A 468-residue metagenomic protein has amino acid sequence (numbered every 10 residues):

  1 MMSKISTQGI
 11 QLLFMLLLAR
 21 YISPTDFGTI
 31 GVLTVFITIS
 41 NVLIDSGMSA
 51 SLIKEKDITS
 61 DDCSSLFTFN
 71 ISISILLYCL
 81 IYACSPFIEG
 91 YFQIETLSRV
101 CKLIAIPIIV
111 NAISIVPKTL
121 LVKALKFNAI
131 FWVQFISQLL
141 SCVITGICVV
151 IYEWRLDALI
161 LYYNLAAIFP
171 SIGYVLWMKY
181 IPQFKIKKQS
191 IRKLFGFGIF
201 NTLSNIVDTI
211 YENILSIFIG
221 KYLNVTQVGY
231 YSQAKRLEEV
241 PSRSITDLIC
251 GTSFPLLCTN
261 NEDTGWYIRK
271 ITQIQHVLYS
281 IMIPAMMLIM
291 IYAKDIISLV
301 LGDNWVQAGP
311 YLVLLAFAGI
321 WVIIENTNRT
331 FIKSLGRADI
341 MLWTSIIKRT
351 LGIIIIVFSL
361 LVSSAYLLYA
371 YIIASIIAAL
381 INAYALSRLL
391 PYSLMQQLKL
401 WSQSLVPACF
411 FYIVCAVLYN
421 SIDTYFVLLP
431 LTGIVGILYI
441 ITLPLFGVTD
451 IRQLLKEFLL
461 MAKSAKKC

Functional and structural regions predicted by a protein language model:
M1-M48, I73-F87, S137-C142, G146 (+4 more regions): Signature of the first transmembrane helix
M2-Q11, S137, L159-Y174, Q189-T259 (+3 more regions): Transmembrane helical elements of multi-pass membrane transporters/channels
Q11, N41-S60, V122-K123, A234 (+2 more regions): Helix-loop junctions and terminal segments of transmembrane helices in multi-pass membrane transport/translocation
S51-S60, V110-V133, I147, M178 (+3 more regions): Membrane-interface junctions at transmembrane-helix termini in multi-pass inner-membrane proteins
T68-Q93, V143-I147, I271-I323, I353-L361 (+3 more regions): Alpha-helical transmembrane segments of multi-pass membrane transport and lipid-handling proteins
S98, K102-A105, W132-K179, F197 (+6 more regions): Hydrophobic alpha-helical transmembrane segments
N128, L156, I160, I172-N213 (+3 more regions): Interhelical loop/hinge segments that connect adjacent transmembrane helices in multipass membrane
S387, Y392-L394, S402, I413-C468: Membrane-proximal transmembrane or re-entrant/amphipathic helices at the cytosolic face
